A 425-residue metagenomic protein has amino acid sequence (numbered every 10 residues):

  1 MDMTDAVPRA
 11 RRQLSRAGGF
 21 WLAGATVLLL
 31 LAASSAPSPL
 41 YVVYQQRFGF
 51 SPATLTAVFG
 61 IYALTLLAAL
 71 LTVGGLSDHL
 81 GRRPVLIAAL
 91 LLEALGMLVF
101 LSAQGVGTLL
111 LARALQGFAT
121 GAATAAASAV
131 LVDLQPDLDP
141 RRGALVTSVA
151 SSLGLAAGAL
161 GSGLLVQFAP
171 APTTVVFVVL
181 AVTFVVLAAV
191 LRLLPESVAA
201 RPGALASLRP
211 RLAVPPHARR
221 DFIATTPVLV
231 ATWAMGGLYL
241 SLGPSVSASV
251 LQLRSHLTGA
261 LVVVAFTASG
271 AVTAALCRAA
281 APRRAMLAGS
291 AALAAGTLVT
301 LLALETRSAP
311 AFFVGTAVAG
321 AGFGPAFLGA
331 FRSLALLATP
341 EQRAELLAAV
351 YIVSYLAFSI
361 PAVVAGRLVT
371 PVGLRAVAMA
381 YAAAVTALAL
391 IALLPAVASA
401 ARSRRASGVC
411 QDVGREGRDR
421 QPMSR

Functional and structural regions predicted by a protein language model:
G49, G81, S102-G107, P170 (+1 more regions): Helix-breaking motifs and short loop linkers at transmembrane-helix boundaries and internal kinks in secondary membrane
L67-G105: Conserved MFS/SLC helix-loop-helix module at the cytosolic interface between two early adjacent transmembrane helices
G107-Q116, P310-V318: Paired small-residue
A114-S151: Cytoplasmic helix-loop-helix junction between adjacent transmembrane helices in 12-TM secondary transporters
R142, V146-R192: Helix-loop-helix hairpin linking two adjacent transmembrane segments in secondary transporters
V175-L191, A378-P395: Symmetry-related core transmembrane helices of the 12-TM Major Facilitator Superfamily/SLC fold
A285-L328: C-terminal transmembrane helical hairpin of 12-TM major facilitator-type secondary transporters
F331-A382: A late C-terminal transmembrane helix in Major Facilitator Superfamily
